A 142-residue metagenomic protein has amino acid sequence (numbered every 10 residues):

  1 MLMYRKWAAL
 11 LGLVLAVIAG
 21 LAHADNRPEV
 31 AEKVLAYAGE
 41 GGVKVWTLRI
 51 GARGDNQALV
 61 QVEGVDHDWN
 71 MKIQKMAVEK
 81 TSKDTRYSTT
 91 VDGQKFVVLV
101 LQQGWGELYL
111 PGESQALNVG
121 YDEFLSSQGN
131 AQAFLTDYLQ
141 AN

Functional and structural regions predicted by a protein language model:
M1-L11: Bacterial N-terminal signal peptides that target proteins for export
V17-A19: N-terminal signal peptide c-region/cleavage motif recognized by signal peptidases
A22-A24: Boundary at the C-terminal end of the N-terminal hydrophobic targeting segment
E29-A36, N56-L59, T81-S88: Short, hydrophobic/aromatic-rich segments at coil-to-beta transitions
K33-V34, A38-D55, V98-V100: Short, solvent-exposed loop/hinge segments that bridge or flank secondary-structure elements
R49-Q74: N-terminal glycine/threonine-rich, aromatic-flanked beta-hairpin/loop signature
W69-G112: Mid-chain, structured segments of secreted extracytoplasmic proteins
Y109-N142: C-terminal partner/receptor-binding element of secreted or periplasmic proteins
